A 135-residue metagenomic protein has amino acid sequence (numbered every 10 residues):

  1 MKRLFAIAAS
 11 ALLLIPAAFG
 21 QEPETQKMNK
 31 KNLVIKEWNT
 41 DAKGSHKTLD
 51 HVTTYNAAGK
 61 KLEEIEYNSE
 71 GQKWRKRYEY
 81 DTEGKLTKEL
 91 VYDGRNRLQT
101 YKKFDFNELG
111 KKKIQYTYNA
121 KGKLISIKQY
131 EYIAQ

Functional and structural regions predicted by a protein language model:
K2-A8: Sec-dependent signal peptide recognition, specifically the positively charged N-region followed immediately by
A8-P16: Bacterial N-terminal signal peptides
Q21-Q135: Buried hydrophobic residues that stabilize the cores of well-folded domains
